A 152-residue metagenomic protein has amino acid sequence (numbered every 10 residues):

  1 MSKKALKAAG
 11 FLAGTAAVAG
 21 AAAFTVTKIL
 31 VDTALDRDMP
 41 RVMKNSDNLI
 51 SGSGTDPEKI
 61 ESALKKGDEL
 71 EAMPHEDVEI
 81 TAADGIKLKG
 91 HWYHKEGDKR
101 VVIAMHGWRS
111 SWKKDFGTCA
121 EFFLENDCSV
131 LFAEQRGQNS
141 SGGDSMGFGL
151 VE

Functional and structural regions predicted by a protein language model:
M1-T15: Membrane-penetrating hydrophobic segments
A13-I80: An N-terminal hydrophobic leader/cap segment in hydrolases
A83-H94: A short loop-to-beta-strand scaffold at the N-terminal edge of the catalytic core in hydrolase folds
K89, H106-G107, Q138: Histidine-centered divalent metal-coordination motifs
K99-G107: Short beta-strand element of the alpha/beta-hydrolase
G107-T118, V130: Serine-hydrolase catalytic-loop signature spanning alpha/beta hydrolases and amidase-signature enzymes
W112, R136-E152: Catalytic nucleophile-loop/oxyanion-hole region of alpha/beta-hydrolase and closely related hydrolase-like folds
F122-G142: Conserved alpha/beta-hydrolase
